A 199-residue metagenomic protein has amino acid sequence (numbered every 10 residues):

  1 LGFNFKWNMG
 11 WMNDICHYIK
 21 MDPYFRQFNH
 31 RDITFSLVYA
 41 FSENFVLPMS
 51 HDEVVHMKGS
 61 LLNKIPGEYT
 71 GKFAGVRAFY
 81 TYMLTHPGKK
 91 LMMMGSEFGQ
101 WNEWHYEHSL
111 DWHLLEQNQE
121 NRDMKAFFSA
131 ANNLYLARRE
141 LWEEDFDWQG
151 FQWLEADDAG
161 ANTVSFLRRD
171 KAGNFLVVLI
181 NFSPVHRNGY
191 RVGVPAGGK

Functional and structural regions predicted by a protein language model:
L1-Y106, L136-G198: Conserved alpha/beta catalytic core and glycan-binding cleft of carbohydrate-active enzymes
E68-T70, L114-R122: A short acidic, glycine-rich active-site loop that binds or catalyzes chemistry on phosphate/adenosine moieties
W104-L114: Active-site His/acidic residue clusters
Q119-E143: Catalytic cores of secreted or luminal carbohydrate-active enzymes
